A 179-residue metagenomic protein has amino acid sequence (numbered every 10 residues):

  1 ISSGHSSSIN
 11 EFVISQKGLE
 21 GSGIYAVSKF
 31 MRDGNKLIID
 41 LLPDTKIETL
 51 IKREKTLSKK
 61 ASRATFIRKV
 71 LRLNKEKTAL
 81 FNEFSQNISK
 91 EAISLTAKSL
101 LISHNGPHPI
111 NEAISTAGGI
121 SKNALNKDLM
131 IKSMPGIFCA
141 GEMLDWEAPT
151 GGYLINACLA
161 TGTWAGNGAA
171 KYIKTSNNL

Functional and structural regions predicted by a protein language model:
S2-I137, P149, N156, A170-T175: Residue-level recognition of phosphate/Mg2+-coordinating polar/acidic sites in nucleotide-handling active sites
A140: Generic enzyme active-site microenvironment
M143: Active-site metal-binding loops of divalent metal-dependent hydrolases
G151, N156-T161, A165: Glycine-rich, small/acidic residue-mixed loop/short-helix segments
